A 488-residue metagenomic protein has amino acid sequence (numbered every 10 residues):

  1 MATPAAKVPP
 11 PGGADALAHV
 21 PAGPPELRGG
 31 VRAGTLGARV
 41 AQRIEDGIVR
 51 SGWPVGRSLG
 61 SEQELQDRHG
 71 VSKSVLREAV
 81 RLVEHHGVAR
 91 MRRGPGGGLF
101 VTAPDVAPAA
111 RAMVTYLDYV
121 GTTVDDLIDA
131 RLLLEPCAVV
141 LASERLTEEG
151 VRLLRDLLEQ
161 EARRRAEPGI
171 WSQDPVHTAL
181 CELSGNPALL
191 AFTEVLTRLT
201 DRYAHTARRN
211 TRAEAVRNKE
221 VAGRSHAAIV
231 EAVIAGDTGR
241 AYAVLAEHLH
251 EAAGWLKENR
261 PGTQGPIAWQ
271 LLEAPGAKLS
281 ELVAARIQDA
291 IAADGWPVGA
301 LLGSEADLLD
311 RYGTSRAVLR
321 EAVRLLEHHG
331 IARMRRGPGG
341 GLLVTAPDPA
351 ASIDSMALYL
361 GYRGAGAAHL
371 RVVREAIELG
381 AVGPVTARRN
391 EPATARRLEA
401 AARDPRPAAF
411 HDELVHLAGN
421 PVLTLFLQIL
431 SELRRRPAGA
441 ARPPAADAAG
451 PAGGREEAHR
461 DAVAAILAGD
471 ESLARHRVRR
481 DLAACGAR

Functional and structural regions predicted by a protein language model:
A2-D129, T263-V372: Short linear motifs at protein or domain termini
P10-V20, H205-P275, A293, R436-R488: C-terminal all-alpha effector/ligand-binding and dimerization domain of prokaryotic HTH-type transcriptional repressors
G23, L27-L36, V49-R50, V55-G56 (+1 more regions): Ordered, small/hydrophobic-rich secondary-structure cores
A33, G37, T102, V106 (+12 more regions): Generic alpha-helical segment signature
G34, V120-I128, N186, L190-T193 (+11 more regions): Amphipathic, non-membrane alpha-helical segments in soluble helical-bundle scaffolds
I44, Q160-E161, I229, I287 (+2 more regions): Generic hydrophobic alpha-helical segments
L134-C137, L141-R209, A243-E251, L370 (+3 more regions): Conserved amphipathic alpha-helical segments that form helical-bundle/coiled-coil interaction surfaces
